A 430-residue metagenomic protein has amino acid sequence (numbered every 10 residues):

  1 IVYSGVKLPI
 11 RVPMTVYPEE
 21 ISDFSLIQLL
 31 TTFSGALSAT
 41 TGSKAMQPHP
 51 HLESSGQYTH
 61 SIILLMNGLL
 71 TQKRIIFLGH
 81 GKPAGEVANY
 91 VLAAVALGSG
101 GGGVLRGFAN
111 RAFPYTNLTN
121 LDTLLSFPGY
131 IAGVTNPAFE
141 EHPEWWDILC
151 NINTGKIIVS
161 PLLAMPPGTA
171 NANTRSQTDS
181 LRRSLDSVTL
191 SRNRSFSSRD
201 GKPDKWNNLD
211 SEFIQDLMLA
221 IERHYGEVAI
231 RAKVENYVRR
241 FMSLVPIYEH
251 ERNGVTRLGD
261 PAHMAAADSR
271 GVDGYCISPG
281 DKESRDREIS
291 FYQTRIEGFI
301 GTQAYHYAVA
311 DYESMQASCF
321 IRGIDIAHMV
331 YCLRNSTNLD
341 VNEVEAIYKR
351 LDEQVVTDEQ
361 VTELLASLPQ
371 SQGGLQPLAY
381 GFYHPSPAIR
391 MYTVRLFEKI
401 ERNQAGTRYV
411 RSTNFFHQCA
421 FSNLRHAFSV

Functional and structural regions predicted by a protein language model:
I1-G85, W146, R240: N-terminal uDENN/longin-like adaptor modules and analogous extended polar/low-complexity scaffolding regions in large
T15, Q28-S38, K44-M46, E86 (+5 more regions): Long alpha-helical solenoid repeat scaffolds
Y58-I62, V87-A94, T123, F127: Alpha-helical interaction elements in eukaryotic regulators
G68, L92-G102: Short, hydrophobic/amphipathic alpha-helical patches that form generic packing surfaces within helical domains
R74, S99-V104, L121, N136-F139: Short amphipathic alpha-helices and their capping/turn residues within compact interaction modules
I75-L78, G98, Y115, I131-A132: Generic structural hydrophobic/aromatic packing signal, biased to beta-strands
A84-V87, F139-E141: Eukaryotic short linear interaction motifs
L92, A109-V430: A eukaryote-biased sequence property
